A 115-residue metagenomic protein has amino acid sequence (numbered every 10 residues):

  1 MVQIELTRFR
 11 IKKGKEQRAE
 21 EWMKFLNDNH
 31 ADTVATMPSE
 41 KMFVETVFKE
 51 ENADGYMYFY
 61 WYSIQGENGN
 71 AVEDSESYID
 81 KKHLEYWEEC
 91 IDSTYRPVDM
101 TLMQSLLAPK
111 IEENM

Functional and structural regions predicted by a protein language model:
M1-D28: Long, hydrophobic N-terminal alpha-helical segment
E5-R10, E45-Y78: Short, well-ordered beta-strand segments in beta-rich or mixed alpha/beta enzyme and ligand-binding folds
E20-Y56: N-terminal low-complexity, charged segments
D32-F43, I64-Q104: An amphipathic, aromatic/His-enriched active-site/gating alpha helix that lines ligand/cofactor pockets
I79, I111-M115: Extended, composition-driven regions rather than compact fold-specific motifs
